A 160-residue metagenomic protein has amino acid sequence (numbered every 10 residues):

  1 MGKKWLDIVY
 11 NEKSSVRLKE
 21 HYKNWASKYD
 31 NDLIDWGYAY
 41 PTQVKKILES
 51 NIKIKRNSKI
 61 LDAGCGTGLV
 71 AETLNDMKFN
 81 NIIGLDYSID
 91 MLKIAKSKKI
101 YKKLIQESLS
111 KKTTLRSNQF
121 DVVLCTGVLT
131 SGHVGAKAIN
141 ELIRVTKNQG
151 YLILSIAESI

Functional and structural regions predicted by a protein language model:
M1-S27: N-terminal, positively charged/glycine-rich alpha-helical extensions of SAM-dependent methyltransferases
D30-K46: Conserved SAM-binding loop and adjacent beta-strand
L48-K55: Glycine-rich helix-loop-beta junction characteristic of Rossmann-like nucleotide cofactor-binding loops
L61-A63, T67-K112: Class I SAM-dependent methyltransferase SAM/SAH-binding core
T113-V123: A short acidic, Gly/Pro-enriched loop at the edge of an enzyme's catalytic core that lines a small-molecule cofactor
T126-G127, S155: Residues lining the SAM
K137-N148: A short glycine-rich, Lys/Arg-flanked "PGG" loop and its adjoining helix->strand segment in the class I
Q149-A157: Conserved beta-strand signature within the Rossmann-like core of class I S-adenosyl-L-methionine
